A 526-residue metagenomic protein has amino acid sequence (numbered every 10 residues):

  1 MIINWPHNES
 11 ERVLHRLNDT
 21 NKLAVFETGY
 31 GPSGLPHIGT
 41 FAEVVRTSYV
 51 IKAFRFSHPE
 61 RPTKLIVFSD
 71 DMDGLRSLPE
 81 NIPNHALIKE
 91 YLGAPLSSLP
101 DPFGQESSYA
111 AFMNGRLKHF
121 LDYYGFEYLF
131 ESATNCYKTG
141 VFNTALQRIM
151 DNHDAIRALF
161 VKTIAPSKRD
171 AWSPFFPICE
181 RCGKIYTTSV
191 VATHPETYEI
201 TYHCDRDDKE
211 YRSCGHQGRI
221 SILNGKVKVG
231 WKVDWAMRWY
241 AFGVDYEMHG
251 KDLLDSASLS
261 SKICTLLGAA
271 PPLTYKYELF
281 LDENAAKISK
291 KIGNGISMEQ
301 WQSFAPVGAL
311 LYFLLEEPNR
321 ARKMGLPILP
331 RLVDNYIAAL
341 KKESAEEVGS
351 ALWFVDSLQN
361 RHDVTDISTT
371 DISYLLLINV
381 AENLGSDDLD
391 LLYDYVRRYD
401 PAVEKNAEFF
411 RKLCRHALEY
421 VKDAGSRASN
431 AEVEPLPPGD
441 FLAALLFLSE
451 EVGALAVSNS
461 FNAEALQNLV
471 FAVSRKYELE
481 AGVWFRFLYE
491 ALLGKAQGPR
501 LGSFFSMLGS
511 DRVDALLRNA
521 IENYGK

Functional and structural regions predicted by a protein language model:
M1-N21, P36, K64-I66, R157 (+3 more regions): Basic, alpha-helical terminal appendages of large translation-related enzymes
M1-P83, D234-S256: N-terminal catalytic cores of NTP/NDP-binding nucleotidyl/phosphoryl-transfer enzymes
E27-P36, E131, W239-M248, N294-G295 (+3 more regions): Glycine- and acidic
S57-R61, R116-L129: A structural motif corresponding to the C-terminal end of an alpha-helix and its immediate exit/capping segment
M72-K89, A145-L146, K287, I292: Charged, often glycine-rich, active-site loop that binds/positions anionic groups
H85-F120, Y124: A glycine-rich helix N-cap at a beta->alpha junction
F126-I292, M298: Active-site cores that bind ATP or allylic diphosphates and position pyrophosphate for catalysis
D252-A257, L267, E278-E419, L493-K526: Catalytic adenosine-cofactor/nucleotide-binding cores of aminoacyl-tRNA synthetases and other
